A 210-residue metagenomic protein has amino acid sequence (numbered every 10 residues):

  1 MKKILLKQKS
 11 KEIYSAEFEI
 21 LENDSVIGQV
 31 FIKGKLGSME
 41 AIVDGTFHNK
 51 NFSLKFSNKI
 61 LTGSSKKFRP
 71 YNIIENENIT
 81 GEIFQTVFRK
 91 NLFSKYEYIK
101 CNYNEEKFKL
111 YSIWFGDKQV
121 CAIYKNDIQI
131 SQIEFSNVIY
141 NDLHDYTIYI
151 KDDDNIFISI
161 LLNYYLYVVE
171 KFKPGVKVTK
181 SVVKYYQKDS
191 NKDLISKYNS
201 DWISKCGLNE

Functional and structural regions predicted by a protein language model:
M1-E210: Intrinsically disordered, low-complexity proline/glycine-rich segments
